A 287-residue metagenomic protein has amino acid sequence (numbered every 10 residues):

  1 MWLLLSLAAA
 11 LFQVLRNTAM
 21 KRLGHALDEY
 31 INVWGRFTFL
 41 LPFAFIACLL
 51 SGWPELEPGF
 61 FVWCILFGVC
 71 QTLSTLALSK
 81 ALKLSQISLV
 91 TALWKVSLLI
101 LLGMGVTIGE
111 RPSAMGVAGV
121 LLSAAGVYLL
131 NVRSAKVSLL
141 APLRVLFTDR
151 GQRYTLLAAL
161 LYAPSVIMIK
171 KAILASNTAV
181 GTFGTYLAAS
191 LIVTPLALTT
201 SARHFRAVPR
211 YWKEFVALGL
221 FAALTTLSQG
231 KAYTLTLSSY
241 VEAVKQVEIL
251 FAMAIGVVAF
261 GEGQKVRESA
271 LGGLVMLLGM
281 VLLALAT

Functional and structural regions predicted by a protein language model:
M1-L66, T75-S85, A124-A125, V132-Y154 (+4 more regions): Membrane-interface interhelical linkers
S6, T155, E242-Q246: Short hydrophobic/aromatic, small-residue-rich stretches within specific transmembrane helices of secondary active
A10, V33-F37, T91-W94, G116 (+6 more regions): Residue-level recognition of transmembrane alpha-helices in multi-pass small-molecule transporters/permeases
V14, F45, G68-L76, L98-G103 (+8 more regions): Hydrophobic/small/kink-forming positions within alpha-helical transmembrane segments of polytopic membrane proteins
F43-W53, L101-G116, L157-L174, F221-S238 (+1 more regions): Hydrophobic alpha-helical transmembrane segments in multi-pass integral membrane proteins
A44, L102-V106, M115-S134, I255 (+1 more regions): Hydrophobic transmembrane alpha-helices of multi-pass small-molecule transport proteins
L66-Q71, L82-Y128, T182-S190, S238-V258: Specific alpha-helical transmembrane segments that line the substrate/conduction pathway and gating interfaces
A158-R206: Aromatic-anchored, glycine/proline-accented short structural segments that stabilize local strand-turns or short
